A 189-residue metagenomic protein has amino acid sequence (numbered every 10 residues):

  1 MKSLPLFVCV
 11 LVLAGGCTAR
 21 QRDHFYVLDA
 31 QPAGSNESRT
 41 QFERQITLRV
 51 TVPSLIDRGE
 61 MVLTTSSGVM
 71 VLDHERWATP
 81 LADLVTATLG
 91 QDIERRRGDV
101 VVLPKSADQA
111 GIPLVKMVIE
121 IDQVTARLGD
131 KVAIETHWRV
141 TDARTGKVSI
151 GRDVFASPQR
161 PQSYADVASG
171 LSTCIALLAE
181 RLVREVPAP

Functional and structural regions predicted by a protein language model:
M1-G15: Sec-dependent bacterial lipoprotein signal peptides
C17-L81, A188-P189: A structural "domain/chain start" motif
T18-D29, N36-E37, Q159-P189: C-terminal/domain-edge helix-coil "capping" segments
T18-S35, R96-R144, Q159-P161: Surface-exposed short loop/turn segments
P53, A87-D99, R181, E185-P189: Structured segments of extracytoplasmic/periplasmic soluble domains in secreted or envelope-associated proteins
V69-R76, R144-L177: Short secondary-structure boundary motifs at beta->alpha junctions and helix caps
M70-V101: Mid-chain, structured segments of secreted extracytoplasmic proteins
